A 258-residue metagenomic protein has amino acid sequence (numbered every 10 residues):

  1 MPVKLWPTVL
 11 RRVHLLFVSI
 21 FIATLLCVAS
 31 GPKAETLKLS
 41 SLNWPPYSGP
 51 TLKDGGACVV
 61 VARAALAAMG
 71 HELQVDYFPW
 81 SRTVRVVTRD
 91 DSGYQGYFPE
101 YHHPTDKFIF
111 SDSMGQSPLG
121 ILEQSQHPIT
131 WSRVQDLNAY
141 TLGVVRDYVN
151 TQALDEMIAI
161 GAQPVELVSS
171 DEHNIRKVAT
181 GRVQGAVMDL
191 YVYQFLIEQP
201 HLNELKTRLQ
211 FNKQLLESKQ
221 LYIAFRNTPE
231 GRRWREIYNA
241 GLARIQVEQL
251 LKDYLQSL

Functional and structural regions predicted by a protein language model:
E35-D106, Y238, S257-L258: Extracytoplasmic small-molecule ligand-binding "clamshell" domains of the periplasmic binding protein/Venus flytrap
T36-T51, V134-N150: Short loop->beta-strand "edge-of-pocket" segments that line small-molecule binding or catalytic clefts across diverse
S41-N43, S117-L119, N203-N239: Periplasmic-binding protein-like
V59-A68, A139-T141, Y148, Q220-L255: Extended ligand-binding regions for polar small-molecule ligands
A62-H71, D112-S113, D136-N138, D147-S169 (+2 more regions): Ligand-binding cleft/hinge of the Venus flytrap
Q74-R85, E166-T180: Short helix-initiation/N-cap motifs at beta->coil->alpha
V75-D136, V149-N150, F211-L216: Acidic, polar ligand-binding/catalytic clefts
S92-P99, Q184-Y193: Paired acidic/hydrophobic, glycine-rich loop segments that form the ligand-binding mouth/hinge of periplasmic-binding
